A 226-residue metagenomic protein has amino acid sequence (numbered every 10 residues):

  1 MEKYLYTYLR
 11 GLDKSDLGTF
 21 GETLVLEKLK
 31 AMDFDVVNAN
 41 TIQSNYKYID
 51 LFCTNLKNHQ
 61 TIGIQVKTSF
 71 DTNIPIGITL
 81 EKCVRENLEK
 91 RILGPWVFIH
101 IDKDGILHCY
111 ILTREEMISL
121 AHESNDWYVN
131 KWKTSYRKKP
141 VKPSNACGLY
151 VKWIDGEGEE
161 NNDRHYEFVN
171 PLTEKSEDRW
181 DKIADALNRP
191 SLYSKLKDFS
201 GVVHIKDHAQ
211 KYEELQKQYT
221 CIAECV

Functional and structural regions predicted by a protein language model:
M1-K47, F52-V226: Mixed-charge (Asp/Glu-Lys/Arg
